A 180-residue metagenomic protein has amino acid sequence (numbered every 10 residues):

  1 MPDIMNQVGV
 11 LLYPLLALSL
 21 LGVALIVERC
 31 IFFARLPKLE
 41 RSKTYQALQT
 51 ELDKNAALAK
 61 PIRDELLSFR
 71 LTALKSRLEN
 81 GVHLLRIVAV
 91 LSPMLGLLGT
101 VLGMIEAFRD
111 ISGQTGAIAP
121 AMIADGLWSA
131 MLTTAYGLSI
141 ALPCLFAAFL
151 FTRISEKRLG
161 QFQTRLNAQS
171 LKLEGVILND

Functional and structural regions predicted by a protein language model:
M1-A47, E51-L52, S76-L159, I177-D180: Hydrophobic alpha-helical transmembrane segments of small proteolipidic membrane proteins, enriched in energy-coupled
L52-L78: Short membrane-interface loop/juxtamembrane segments of multi-pass integral membrane proteins
D53, A57, T72, N167 (+2 more regions): Generic surface-pattern signal
I154-L173: Cytoplasmic juxtamembrane regions at transmembrane-helix boundaries
